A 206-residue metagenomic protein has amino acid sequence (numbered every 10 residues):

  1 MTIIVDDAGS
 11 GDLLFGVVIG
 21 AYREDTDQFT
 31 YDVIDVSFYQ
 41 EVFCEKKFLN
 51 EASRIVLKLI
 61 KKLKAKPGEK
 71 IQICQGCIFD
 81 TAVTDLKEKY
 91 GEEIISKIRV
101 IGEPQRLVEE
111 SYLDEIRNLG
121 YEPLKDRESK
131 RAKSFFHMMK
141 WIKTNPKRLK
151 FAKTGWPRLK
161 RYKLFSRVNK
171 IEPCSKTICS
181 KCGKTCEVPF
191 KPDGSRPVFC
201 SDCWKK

Functional and structural regions predicted by a protein language model:
M1-K181, K191, S195-K206: RNase H-like, Mg2+-dependent phosphodiesterase core, and more generally RNA phosphate-backbone-engaging helix-loop
E187-P189: Short, non-ligating residues that shape and space the ligands of small metal-coordination modules and catalytic
